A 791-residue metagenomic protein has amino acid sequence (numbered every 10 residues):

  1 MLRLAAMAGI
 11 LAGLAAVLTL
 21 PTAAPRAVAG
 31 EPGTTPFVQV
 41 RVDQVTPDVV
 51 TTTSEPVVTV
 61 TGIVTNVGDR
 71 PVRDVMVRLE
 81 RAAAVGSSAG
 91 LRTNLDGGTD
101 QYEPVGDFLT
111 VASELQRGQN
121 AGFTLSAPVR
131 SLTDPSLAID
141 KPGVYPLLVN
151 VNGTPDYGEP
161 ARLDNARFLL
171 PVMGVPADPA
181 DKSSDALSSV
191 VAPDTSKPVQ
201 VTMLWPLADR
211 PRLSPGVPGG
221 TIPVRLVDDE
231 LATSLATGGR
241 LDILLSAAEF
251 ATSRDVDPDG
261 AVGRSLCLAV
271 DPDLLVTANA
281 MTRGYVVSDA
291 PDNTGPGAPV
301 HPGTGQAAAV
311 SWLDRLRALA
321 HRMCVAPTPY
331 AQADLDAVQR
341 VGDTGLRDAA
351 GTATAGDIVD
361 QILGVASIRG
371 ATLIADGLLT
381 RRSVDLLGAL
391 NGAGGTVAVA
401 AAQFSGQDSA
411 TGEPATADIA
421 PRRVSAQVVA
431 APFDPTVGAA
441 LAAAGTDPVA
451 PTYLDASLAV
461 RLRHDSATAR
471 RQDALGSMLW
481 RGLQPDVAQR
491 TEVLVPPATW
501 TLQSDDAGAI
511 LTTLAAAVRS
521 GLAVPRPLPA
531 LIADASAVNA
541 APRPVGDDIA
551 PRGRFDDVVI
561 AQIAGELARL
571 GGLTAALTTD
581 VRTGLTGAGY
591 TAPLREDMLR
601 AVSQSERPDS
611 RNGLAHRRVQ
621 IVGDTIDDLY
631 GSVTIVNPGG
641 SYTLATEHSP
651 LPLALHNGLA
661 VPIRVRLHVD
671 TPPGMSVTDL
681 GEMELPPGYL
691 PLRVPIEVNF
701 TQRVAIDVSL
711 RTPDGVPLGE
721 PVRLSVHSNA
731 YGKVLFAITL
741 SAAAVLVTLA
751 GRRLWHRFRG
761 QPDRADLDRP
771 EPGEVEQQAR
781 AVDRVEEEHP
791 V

Functional and structural regions predicted by a protein language model:
M1-A27, S741-L754: Secretory targeting and sorting signals
I63-P71, A654-L659: Asparagine-centered strand-capping/turn motif at beta-strand->loop junctions
G86-S113, T671-G681, P717-L718: Short beta-strand and strand-turn-strand segments in soluble, beta-rich domains
P155-D194, V716-A737: Short beta-strand elements
M173-R317: Active-site beta->alpha N-cap acidic-glycine motif
V201, L235-G239, L266, A353 (+2 more regions): Catalytic grooves of carbohydrate-active enzymes
D580-G732: Membrane-proximal extracellular "stem/stalk" segments of glycoproteins immediately N-terminal to a transmembrane helix
R759-V791: Cytoplasmic C-terminal tails of single-pass
